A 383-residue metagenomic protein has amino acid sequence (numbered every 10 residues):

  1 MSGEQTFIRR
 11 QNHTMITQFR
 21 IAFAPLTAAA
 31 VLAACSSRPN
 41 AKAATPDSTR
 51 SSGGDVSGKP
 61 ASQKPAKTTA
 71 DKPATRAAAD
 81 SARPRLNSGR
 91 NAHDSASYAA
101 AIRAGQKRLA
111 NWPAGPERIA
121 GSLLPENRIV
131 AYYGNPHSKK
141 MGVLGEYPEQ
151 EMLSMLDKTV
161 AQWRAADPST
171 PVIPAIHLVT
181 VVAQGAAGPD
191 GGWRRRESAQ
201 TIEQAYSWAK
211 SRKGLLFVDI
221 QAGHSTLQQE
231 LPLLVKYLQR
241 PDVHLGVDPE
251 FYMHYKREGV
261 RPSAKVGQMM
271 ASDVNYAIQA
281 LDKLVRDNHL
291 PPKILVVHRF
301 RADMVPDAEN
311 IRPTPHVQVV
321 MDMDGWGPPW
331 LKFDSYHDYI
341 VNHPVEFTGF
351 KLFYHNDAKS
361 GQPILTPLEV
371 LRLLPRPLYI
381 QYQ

Functional and structural regions predicted by a protein language model:
H13-F23: Bacterial N-terminal signal peptides that target proteins for export
A33-A34: C-terminal motif of bacterial Sec signal peptides marking the signal peptidase cleavage site
S37-S48: Bacterial Sec signal peptide processing site at the extreme N-terminus
P116-L178: Catalytic domains of carbohydrate-active enzymes, especially glycoside hydrolases
I129-A131, P171-H177, L215-F217, D242-G246 (+3 more regions): Structural preference for beta-strand elements that scaffold enzyme active sites
Q162-A166, P171-F251: Substrate-binding cleft of extracellular glycoside hydrolase catalytic domains
R261-Q381: Surface-exposed substrate-engagement region within the catalytic domains of secreted or surface-exposed extracellular
